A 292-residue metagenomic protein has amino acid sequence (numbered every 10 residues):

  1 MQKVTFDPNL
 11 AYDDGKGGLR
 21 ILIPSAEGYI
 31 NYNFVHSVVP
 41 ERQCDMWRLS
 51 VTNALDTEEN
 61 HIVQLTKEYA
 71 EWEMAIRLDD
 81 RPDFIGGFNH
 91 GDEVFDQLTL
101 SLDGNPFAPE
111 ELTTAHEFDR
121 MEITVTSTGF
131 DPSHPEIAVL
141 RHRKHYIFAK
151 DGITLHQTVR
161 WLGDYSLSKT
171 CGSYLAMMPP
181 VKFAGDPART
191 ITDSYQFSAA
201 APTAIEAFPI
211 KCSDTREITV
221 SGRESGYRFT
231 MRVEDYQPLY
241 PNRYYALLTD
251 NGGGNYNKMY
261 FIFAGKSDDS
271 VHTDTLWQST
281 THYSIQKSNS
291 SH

Functional and structural regions predicted by a protein language model:
M1-N89, Y283-S290: Beta-strand-rich N-terminal accessory domains
Q2-Y29, N33-S37, C212-H292: Beta-strand-rich recognition/accessory modules
G18-P24, Y32, Q43-V51, D119-S127 (+4 more regions): Generic recognition of long tandem-repeat/solenoid scaffolds
E73-A149, D164-S166: Extended, loop-rich substrate-binding clefts of extracytoplasmic carbohydrate-active enzymes
E122-T126, R143-H145, T154-T158, Q278-H282: Beta-strand secondary-structure signal
G129, W161, Y283-I285: Short beta-strand segments enriched in hydrophobic/aromatic residues within well-folded beta-rich domains
L140-H142, A149-S194: Acidic (Asp/Glu-rich), glycine- and aromatic
I191-S213, R223: Extended amphipathic alpha-helical segments with heptad-repeat/coiled-coil character used for oligomerization, fusion
